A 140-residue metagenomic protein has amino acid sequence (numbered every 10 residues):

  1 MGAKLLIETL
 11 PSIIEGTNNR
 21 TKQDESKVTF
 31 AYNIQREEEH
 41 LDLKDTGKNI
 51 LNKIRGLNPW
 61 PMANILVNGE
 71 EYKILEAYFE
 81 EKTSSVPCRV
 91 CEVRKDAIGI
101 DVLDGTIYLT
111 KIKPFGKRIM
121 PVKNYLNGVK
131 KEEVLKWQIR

Functional and structural regions predicted by a protein language model:
M1-T21: Conserved anion/nucleotide-ligand pocket segment
A3, I7, K27, E38 (+2 more regions): A general structural signal for well-ordered alpha-helical packing
P11, Q23, K27, I34-R36 (+2 more regions): Preference for short coil/turn "hinge" residues that link or interrupt alpha-helices
E15-Q23, C91-D96: Short, functional N-terminal and low-complexity linear motifs
N19-F30, M62-L66: Short catalytic/ligand-gating loop segments at beta-alpha or beta-beta junctions within enzyme catalytic domains
A31-I34, D101-L103: Short, flexible turn/loop "capping" segments at secondary-structure junctions
Y32-D45: Acyl-group handling in specialized metabolite and lipid biosynthesis
L43-R140: An anion-binding loop in the catalytic cleft
